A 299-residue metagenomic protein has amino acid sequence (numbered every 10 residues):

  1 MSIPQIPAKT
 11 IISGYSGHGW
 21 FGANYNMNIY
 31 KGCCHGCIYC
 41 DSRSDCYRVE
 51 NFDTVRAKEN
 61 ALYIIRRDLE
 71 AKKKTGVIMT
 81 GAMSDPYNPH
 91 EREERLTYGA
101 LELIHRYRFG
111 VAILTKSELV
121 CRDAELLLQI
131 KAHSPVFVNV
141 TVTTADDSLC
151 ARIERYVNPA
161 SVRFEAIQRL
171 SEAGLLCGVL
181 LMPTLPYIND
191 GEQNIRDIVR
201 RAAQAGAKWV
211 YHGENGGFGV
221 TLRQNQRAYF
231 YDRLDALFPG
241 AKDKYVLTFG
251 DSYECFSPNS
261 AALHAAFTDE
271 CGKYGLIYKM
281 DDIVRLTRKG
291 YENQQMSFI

Functional and structural regions predicted by a protein language model:
M1-N139, T143-A151, A160-F164: Conserved Radical SAM active-site core
M1-P7, S13, Q193-I299: Auxiliary Fe-S-binding modules of radical SAM enzymes
D53-A57, R92, E154-V162, D190-D197 (+1 more regions): Alpha-helix N-cap and loop-to-helix initiation/capping positions
R108-F109, L175, A207: A structural motif
E118-C121, L185-D197: Active-site glycine- and acidic-residue-rich loops that bind and position anionic ligands or nucleotide-like cofactors
L128-K131, F164-E172, T268, G272: Surface-exposed amphipathic alpha-helices with a cationic face
A145-D147, E154-Y156, R169-G191, G217-V220: Conserved strand-turn element in the central/C-terminal portion of the radical SAM core barrel that lines
